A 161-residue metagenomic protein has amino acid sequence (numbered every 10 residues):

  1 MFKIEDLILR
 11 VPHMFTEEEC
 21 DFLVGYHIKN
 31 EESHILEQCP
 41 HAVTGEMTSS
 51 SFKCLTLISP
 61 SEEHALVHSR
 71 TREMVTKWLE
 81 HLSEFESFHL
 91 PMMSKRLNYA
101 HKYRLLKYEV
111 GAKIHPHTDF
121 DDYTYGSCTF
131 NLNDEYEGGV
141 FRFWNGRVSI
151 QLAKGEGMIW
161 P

Functional and structural regions predicted by a protein language model:
M1-G157: Fe(II)/2-oxoglutarate oxygenase catalytic core
